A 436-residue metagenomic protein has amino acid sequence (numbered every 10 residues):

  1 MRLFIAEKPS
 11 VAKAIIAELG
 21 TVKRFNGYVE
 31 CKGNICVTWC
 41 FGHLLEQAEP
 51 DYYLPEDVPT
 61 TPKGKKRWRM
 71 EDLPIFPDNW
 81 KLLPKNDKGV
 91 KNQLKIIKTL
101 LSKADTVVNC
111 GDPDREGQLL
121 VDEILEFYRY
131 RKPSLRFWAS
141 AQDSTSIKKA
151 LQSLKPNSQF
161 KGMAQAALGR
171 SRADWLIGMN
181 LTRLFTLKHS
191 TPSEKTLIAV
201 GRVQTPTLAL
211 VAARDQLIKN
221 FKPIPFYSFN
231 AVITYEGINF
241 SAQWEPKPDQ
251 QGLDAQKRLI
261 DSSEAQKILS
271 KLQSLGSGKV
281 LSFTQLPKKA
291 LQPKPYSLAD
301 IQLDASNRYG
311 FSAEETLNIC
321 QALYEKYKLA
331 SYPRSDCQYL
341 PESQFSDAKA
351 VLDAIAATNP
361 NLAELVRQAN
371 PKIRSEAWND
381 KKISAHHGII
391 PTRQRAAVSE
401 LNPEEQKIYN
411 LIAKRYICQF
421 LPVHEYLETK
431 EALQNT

Functional and structural regions predicted by a protein language model:
M1-M179: Intrinsically disordered, low-complexity regulatory segments
E7, T38-C40, C110-D112, V232 (+6 more regions): Generic beta-strand/beta-sheet core signal
V11, I15, G89-L100, P113-I124 (+17 more regions): Helical mechanochemical/support elements of P-loop NTPase systems and associated helical scaffolds
L19, K23, Y128-K132, K155 (+7 more regions): A generic secondary-structure signal for well-formed alpha-helical elements
K23-Y28, K132, N157-G162, R183-L187 (+3 more regions): Active-site phosphate-binding and catalytic loops of NTP-dependent enzymes
N34-C36, L44-N86, K195-E325, A357-T358 (+2 more regions): Long, highly charged, low-complexity internal segments
S140-S146, L298-A299, I319-R334: Short, conserved phosphate-binding/catalytic loop or strand-edge motifs used in phosphoryl-/nucleotidyl-transfer
A164-A167, W175-N180, T186, I319 (+1 more regions): Extended, highly charged linker/hinge segments and catalytic-adjacent loops that couple domains and form adaptable
